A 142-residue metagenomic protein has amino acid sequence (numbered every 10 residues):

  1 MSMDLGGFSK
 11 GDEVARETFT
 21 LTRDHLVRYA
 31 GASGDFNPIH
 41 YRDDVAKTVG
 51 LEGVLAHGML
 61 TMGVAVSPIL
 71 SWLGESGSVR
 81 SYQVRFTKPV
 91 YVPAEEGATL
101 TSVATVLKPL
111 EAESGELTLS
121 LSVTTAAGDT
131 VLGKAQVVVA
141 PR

Functional and structural regions predicted by a protein language model:
M1-A56: Catalytic strand-loop segment that frames the active site of acyl-thioester-processing enzymes
M1-D12, A94-R142: HotDog/MaoC-like acyl-thioester-processing domains
K10, A15-E17, H25, S78-Y82 (+1 more regions): A generic structural signal for short beta-strands and their flanking turns/coil linkers
T18-T20, R85, Q136-A140: Generic structural detector for well-ordered beta-strands
G50-E52, T61-T101: Hydrophobic beta-strand-centered segment that forms part of the acyl-chain substrate-binding groove
